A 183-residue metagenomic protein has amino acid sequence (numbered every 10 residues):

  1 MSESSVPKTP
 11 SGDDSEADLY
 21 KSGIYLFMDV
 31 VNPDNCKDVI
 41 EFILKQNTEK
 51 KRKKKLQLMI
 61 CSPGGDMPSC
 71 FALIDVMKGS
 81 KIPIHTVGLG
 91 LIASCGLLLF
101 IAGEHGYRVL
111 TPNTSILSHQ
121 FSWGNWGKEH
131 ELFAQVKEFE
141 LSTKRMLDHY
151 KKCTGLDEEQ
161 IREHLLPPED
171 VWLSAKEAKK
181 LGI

Functional and structural regions predicted by a protein language model:
M1-I183: Terminal-region recognition feature
